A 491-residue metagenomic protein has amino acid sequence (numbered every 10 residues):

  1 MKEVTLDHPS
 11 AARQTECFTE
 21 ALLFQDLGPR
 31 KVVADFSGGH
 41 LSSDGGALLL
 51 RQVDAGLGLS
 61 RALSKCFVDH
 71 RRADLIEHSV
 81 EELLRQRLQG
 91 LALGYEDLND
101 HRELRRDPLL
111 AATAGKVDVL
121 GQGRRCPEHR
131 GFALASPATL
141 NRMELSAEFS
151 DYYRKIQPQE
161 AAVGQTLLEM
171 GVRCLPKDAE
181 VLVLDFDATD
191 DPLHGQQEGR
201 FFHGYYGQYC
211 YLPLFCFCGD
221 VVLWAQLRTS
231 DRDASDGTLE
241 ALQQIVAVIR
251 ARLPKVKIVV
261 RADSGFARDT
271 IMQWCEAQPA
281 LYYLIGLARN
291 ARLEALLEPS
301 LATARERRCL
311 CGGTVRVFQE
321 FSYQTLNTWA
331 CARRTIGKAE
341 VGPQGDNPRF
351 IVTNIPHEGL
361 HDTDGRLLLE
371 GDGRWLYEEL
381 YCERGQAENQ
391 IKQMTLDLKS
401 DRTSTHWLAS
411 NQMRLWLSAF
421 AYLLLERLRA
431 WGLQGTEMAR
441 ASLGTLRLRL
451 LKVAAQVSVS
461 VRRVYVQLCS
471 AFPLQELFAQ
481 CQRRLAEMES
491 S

Functional and structural regions predicted by a protein language model:
M1-Q208, L212-R232, L239-R252, A277 (+2 more regions): Dynamic "connector" segments at or just before major functional cores
K2-P9, C17-D35, Y282-L396, Q482-S491: An anionic, glycine-rich sequence signature occurring as long contiguous blocks
V53, L367, D372-M413, L417-R429: Short amphipathic alpha-helical "interface-anchor" segments enriched in bulky aromatics
D187, V256-A267: Acidic/histidine-rich, metal-coordinating catalytic segments
T189-D191, V221, R228-S230, A288-N290 (+10 more regions): Short, glycine-/Ser/Thr-/acidic-enriched flexible segments
G195, R268-Q273, E294-E298: A short acidic (Asp/Glu
M272-L281: Short, surface-exposed basic-aromatic patches at helix termini and helix-loop junctions that form
S400-A471: Basic, amphipathic alpha-helical segments enriched in Lys/Arg and hydrophobic/aromatic residues
